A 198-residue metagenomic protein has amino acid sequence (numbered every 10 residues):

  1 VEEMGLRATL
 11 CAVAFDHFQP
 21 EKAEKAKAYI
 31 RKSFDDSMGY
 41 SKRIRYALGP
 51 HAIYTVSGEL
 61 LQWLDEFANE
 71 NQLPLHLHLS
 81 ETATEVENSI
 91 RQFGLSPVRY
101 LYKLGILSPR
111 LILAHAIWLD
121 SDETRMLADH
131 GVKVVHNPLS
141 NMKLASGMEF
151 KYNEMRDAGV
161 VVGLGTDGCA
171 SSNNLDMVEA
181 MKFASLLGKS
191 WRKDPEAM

Functional and structural regions predicted by a protein language model:
V1, L48, H78, L113 (+4 more regions): Divalent metal-coordination and catalytic microenvironments
E3-I117: Metal-coordinating catalytic core of metallo-dependent amide/deamination hydrolases
A12-D16, E81, P138-M142, G168-A170: Short, acidic/turn-prone active-site loops that include or flank metal/cofactor- and phosphate-binding residues
P50-I53, A116, L144, T166 (+2 more regions): Glycine- and other small-residue-rich loops at beta-strand/loop junctions that grip anionic moieties
A83-L95, E123-A128, A145-M155, S172-K189: Histidine/acidic-residue-rich catalytic or RNA/ligand-binding cores of hydrolases and nuclease-related proteins
K103-R110, Y152-M198: His/Asp/Glu-enriched, well-ordered alpha-helical/loop segment that forms or immediately abuts the divalent-metal
L119, E123-G131, N137-K143: Long hydrophobic segments that form regular secondary structure
K133, N141-S146, K189-M198: C-terminal helical cap
